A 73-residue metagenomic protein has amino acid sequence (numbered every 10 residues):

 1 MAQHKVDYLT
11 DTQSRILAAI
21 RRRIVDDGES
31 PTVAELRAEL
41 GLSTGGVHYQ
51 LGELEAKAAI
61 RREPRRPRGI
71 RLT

Functional and structural regions predicted by a protein language model:
M1-Y8: Short, Lys/Arg-enriched N-terminal segment that forms or immediately precedes the first helix of a structured domain
L9-Q13, T32, E63-T73: Short, cationic-aromatic polyanion-contact patches
S30-L40: A short alpha-helical element within helix-turn-helix/winged-helix DNA-binding domains across DNA-binding proteins
G45: Key DNA-contact positions within bacterial/archaeal DNA-binding proteins
L51-G52: Short, hydrophobic-biased segments on the C-terminal half of alpha helices that form "recognition helices"
A58: Glycine-centered, phosphate/nucleic-acid-interacting loop/turn motifs that mediate DNA/RNA or nucleotide
